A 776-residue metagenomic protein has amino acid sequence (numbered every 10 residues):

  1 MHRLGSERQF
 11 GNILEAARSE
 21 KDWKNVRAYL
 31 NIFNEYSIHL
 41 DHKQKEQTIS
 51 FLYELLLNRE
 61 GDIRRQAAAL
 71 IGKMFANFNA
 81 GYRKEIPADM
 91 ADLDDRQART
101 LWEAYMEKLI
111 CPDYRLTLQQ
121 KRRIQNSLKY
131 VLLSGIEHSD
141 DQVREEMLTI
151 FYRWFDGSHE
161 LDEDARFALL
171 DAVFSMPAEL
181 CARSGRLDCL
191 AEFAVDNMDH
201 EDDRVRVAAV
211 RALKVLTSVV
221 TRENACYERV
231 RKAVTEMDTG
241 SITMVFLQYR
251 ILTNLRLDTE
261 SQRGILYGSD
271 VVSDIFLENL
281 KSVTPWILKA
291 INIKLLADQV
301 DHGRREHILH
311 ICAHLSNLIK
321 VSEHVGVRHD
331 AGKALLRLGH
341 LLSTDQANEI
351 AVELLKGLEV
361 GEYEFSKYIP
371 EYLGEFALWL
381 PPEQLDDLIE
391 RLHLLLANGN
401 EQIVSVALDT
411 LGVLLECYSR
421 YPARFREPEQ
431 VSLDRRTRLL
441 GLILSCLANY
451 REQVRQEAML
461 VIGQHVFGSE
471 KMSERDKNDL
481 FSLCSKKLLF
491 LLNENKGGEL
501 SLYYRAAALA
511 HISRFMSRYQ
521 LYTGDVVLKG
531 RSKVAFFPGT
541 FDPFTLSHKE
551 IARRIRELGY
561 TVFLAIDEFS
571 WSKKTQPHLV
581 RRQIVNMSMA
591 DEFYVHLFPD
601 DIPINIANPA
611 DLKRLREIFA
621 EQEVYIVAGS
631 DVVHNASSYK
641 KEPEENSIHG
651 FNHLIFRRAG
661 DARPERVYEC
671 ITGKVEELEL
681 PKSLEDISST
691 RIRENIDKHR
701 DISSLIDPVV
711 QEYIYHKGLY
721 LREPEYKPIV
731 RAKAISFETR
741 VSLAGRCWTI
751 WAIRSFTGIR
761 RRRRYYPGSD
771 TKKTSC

Functional and structural regions predicted by a protein language model:
R3-E7, E35-K43, M74-G81, K108 (+13 more regions): Residue-level signature of the C-terminal ends
G5-G11, D41-S50, D94-M106, V143-F151 (+7 more regions): Core helices of alpha-solenoid repeat scaffolds
N12-E20, F51-R59, D89-L93, A104-R115 (+12 more regions): Alpha-solenoid HEAT/Armadillo-like helical repeat scaffolds in large eukaryotic proteins
D22-K24, G61-D62, D95, Y114-R122 (+9 more regions): Alpha-helix N-cap/helix-start positions at coil->helix boundaries
A28-E35, S50, A69-K73, N126-Y130 (+9 more regions): Residue-level signature of alpha-solenoid helical repeat scaffolds
D202, M237-Y267, V271, T284-I291 (+2 more regions): Core solenoid repeat modules with strong leucine/isoleucine-rich periodicity, prominently canonical LRR arrays but also
R304, I319-K320, H324-G326, K333-I350 (+3 more regions): Extended amphipathic alpha-helical coiled-coil/heptad-repeat regions
G332, P370-G374, I389-W751, G758-G768 (+1 more regions): Nucleotidyltransferase catalytic core that binds NTPs
